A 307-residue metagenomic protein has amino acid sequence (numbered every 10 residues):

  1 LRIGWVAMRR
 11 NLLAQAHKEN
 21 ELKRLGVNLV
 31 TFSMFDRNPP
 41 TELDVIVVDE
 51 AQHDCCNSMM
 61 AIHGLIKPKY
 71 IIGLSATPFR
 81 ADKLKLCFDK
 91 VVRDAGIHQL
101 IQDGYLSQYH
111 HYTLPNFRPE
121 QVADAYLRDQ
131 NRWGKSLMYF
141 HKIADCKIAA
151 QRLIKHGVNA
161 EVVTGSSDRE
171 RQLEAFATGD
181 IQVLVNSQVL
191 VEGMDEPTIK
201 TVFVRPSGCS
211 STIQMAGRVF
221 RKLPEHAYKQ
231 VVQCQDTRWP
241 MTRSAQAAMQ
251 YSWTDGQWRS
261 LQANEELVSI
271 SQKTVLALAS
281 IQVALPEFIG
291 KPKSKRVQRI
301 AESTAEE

Functional and structural regions predicted by a protein language model:
L1-N20, I143-A144: Conserved Walker A/P-loop ATP-binding site and its immediately adjacent core in helicase/helicase-like ATPase domains
A14-Q15, I148, G157-L190: Conserved helicase ATPase core of P-loop NTP-dependent helicases/translocases
L25-V45, C56-A61, V189: Conserved helix/coil segment N-terminal to the catalytic DExD/H
Q52-L106: Post-DEXD/H (motif II) to motif III coupling segment of the RecA-like Helicase ATP-binding lobe
V91-I148: Conserved interdomain linker/interface between the two RecA-like ATPase lobes of SF2 helicase motors
K135-S136, K142-D145, K155, R243-E307: Long, largely alpha-helical accessory region at the distal end of helicase-like NTP-driven motors
V183-N186, E192-S207, I213-Q214, K229-Q233: A short beta-strand element within the Helicase C-terminal
R218-M249: Conserved segment of the helicase C-terminal RecA-like domain
